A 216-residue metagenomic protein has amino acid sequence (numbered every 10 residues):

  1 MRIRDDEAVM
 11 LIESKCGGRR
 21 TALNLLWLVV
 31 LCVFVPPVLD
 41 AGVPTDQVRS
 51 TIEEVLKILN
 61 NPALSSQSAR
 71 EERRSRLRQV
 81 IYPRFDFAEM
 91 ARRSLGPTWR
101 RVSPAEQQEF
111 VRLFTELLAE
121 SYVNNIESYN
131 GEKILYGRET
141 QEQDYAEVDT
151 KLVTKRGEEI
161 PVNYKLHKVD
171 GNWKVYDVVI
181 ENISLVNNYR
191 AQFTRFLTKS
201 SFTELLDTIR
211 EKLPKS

Functional and structural regions predicted by a protein language model:
M1-R19: N-terminal secretory signal peptides that target proteins for export/translocation
N24-F34: Bacterial N-terminal signal peptides
V35-A41: Sec/Tat signal peptide C-region and signal peptidase I cleavage site
V43, K57, N61-S68, E72 (+7 more regions): Surface-exposed, polar/charged faces of alpha-helical domains in mature secreted/periplasmic/lumenal proteins
V43-Y122: Early exported N-terminus immediately downstream of N-terminal targeting peptides
E120-I160, K212-S216: Surface-exposed, charged secondary-structure patches
E159-N187: Short beta-strand edge/turn micro-motifs at domain boundaries
D177-S216: Low-complexity, intrinsically disordered terminal/linker segments enriched in charged and Gly/Pro repeats
